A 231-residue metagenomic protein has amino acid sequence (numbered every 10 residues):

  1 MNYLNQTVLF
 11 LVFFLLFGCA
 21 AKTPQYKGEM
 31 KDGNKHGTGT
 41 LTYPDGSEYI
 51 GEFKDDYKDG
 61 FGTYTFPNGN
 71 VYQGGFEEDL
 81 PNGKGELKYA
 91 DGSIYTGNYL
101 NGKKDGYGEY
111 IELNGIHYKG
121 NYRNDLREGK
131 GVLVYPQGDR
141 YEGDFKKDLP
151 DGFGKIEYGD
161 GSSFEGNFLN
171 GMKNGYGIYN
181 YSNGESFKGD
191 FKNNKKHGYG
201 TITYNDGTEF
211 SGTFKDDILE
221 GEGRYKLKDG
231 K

Functional and structural regions predicted by a protein language model:
M1-V8: Bacterial N-terminal signal peptides that target proteins for export
Q6, K22, G39-L41, G62-Y64 (+2 more regions): Intrinsically disordered/low-complexity terminal segments and short unstructured peptides
V8-L16: Bacterial N-terminal signal peptides
Q25-H36, E48-D59, V71-N82, I94-D105 (+6 more regions): Conserved anchor residues at repeat-unit boundaries in beta-strand-based tandem repeats, strongest for the MORN repeat
K31-N34, T42, E48, T65 (+2 more regions): Polar, glycosylation-prone regions of secreted, cell-surface, and some intracellular proteins
T40, T63, E86, E109 (+5 more regions): Extracellular beta-strand solenoid repeats
